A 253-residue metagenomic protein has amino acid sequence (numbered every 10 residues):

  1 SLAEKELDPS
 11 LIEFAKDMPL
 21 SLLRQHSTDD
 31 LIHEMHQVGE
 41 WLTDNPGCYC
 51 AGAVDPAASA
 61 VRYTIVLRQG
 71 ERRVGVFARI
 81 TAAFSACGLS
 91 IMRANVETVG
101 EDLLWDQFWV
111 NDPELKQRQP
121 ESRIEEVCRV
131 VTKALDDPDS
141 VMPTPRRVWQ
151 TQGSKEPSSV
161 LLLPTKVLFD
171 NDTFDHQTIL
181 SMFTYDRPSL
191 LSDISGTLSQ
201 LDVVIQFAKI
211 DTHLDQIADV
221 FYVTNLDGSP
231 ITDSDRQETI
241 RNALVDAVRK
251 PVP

Functional and structural regions predicted by a protein language model:
S1-P253: Regulatory modules associated with amino-acid/nitrogen control
